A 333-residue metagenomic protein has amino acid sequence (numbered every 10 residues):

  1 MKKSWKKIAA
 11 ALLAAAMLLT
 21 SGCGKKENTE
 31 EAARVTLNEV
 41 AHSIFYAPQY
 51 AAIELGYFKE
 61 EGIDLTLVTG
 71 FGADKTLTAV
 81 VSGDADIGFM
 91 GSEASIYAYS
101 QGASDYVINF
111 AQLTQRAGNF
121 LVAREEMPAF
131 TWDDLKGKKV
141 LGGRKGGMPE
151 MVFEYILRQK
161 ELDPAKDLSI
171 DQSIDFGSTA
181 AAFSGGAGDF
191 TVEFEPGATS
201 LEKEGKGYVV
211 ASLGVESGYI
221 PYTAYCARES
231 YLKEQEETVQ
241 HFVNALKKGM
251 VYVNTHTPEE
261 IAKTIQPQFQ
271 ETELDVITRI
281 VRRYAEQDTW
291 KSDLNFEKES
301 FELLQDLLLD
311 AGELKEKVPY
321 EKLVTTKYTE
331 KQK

Functional and structural regions predicted by a protein language model:
M1-R34, K331-K333: Short, low-complexity disordered leader/linker segments with a strong preference for bacterial N-terminal type II
N28-S173, A182, D189-P196, K206 (+2 more regions): Short, glycine-/small- and polar/acidic-enriched structural segments that line small-molecule recognition paths
S43, G70-D74, F89, G143 (+6 more regions): Soluble non-cytosolic domains of exported or imported proteins
A85-F89, A285-K298, K327-K333: Short amphipathic alpha-helical segments at helix boundaries and their inter-helical linkers
D175-Q268: Pocket-lining segment of extracytoplasmic ligand-binding domains
K233-L314: Secondary-structure end/capping motifs
E302-K333: Conserved C-terminal helix/tail region of periplasmic/extracytoplasmic solute-binding proteins
